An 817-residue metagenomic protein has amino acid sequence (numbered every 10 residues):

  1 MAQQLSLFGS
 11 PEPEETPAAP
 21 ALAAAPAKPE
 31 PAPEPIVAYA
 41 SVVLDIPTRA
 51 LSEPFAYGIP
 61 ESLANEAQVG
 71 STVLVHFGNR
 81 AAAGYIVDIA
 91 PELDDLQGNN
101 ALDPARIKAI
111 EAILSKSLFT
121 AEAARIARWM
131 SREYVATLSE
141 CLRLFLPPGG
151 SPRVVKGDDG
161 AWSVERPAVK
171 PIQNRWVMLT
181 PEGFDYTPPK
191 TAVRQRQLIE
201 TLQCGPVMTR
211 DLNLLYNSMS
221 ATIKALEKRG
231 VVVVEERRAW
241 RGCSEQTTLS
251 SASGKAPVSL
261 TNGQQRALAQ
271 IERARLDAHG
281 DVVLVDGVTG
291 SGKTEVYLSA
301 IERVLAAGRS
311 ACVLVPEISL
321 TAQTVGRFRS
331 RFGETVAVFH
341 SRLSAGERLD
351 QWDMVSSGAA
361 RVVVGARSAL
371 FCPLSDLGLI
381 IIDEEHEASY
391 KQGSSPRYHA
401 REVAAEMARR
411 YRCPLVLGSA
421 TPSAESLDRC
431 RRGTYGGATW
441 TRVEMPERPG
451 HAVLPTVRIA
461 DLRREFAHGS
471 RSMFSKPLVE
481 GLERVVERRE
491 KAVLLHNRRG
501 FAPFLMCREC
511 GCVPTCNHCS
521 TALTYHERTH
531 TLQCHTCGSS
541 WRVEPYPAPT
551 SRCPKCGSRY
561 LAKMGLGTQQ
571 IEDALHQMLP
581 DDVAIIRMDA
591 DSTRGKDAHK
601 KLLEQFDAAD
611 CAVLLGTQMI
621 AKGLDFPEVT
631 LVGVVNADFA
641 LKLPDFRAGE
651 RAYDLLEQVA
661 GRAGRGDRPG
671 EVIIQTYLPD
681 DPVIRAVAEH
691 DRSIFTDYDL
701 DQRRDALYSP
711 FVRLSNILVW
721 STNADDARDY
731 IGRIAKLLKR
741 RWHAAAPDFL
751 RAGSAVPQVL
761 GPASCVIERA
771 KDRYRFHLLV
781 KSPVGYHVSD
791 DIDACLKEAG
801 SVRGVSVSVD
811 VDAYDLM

Functional and structural regions predicted by a protein language model:
M1-S419, S426, R432-A452, E487 (+3 more regions): Accessory, non-ATPase domains that flank or precede helicase/AAA+ motor cores in DNA-metabolism machines
Y39, Q68-V69, V583, F606 (+1 more regions): A short, contiguous, amphipathic alpha-helix enriched in charged residues
D45, E200, R704-S709, C765-K771: Short, flexible, solvent-exposed loop/turn segments with mixed acidic/basic and small polar residues
S251, K255-T261, Q265, A269 (+6 more regions): Inter-lobe coupling/hinge segments of SF2-like helicase ATPases
F332, L579-D581, R741-A752, G800-V802: Short helix-capping segments at alpha-helix termini
S693-I694, L700-D701, L738-K739, A744 (+2 more regions): Surface-exposed amphipathic alpha-helical segments in non-transmembrane regions that serve as interaction surfaces
R728-L760: Short amphipathic alpha-helix segments
L750-S754, Q758-K771, S808-M817: Short proline/glycine- and acidic-rich turn/helix-capping motifs at secondary-structure junctions
